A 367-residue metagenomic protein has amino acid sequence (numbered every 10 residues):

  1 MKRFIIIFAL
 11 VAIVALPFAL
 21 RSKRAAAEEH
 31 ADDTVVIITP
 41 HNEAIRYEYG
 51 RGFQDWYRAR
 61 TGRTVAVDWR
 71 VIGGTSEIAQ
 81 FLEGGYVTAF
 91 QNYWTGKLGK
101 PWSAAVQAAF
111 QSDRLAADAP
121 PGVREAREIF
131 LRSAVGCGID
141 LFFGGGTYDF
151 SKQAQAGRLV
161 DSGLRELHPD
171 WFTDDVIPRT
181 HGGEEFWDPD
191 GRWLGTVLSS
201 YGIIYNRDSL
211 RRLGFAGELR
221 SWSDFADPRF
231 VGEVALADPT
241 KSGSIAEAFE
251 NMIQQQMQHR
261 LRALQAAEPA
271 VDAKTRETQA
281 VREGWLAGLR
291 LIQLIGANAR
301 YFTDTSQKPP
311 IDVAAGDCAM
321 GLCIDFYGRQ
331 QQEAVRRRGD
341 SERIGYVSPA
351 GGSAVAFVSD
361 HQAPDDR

Functional and structural regions predicted by a protein language model:
F4-A19: Hydrophobic membrane-insertion alpha-helices, especially the h-region of bacterial N-terminal signal peptides
S22-K152, P310: Early extracytoplasmic/lumenal segment of secretory-pathway proteins
V36, R220-S244, N251-Q256, T275-A280: Short loop->beta-strand "edge-of-pocket" segments that line small-molecule binding or catalytic clefts across diverse
Y86-F90, R132-F142, R158, F230-G232 (+1 more regions): Alpha-to-beta junction loops
D118-F143, V160-I204, S223, G351: A structural signal for short loop-to-beta-strand junctions that line the ligand-binding cleft of periplasmic/secreted
G122-V123, E247-R343: Ligand-binding pocket segment of bilobal, Venus flytrap-like solute-binding proteins
G146-V160, L164, P178-H181, E185-A216 (+2 more regions): Periplasmic solute-binding protein
C323, R336-R367: Extracytoplasmic/periplasmic substrate-recognition and gating elements
